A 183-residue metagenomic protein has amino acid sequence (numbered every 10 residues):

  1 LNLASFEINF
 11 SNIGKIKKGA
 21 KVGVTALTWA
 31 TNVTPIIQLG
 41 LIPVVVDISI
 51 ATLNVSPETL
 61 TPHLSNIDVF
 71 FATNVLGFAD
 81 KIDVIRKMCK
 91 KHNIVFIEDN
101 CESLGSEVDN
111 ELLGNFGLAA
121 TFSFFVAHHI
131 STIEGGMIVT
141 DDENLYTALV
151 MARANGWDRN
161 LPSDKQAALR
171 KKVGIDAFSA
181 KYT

Functional and structural regions predicted by a protein language model:
L1-K21: ANL superfamily AMP-binding
L1-S5, I36, G136: Buried hydrophobic packing segments
A4, N9-F10, P57-E58, I82-D83 (+2 more regions): A generic local structural motif
I16-K91, V95-N100, E107: PLP-dependent aminotransferase-like
K17, S65, G114-N115, S131: Structured loop/turn residues at beta-strand edges in well-structured enzyme cores
A30, C89-K90, N115, S131-I133: Short hydrophobic "helix-edge" motifs at membrane interfaces and signal-peptide entry regions
S103-D109, F116-T183: Active-site region of PLP-dependent enzymes
